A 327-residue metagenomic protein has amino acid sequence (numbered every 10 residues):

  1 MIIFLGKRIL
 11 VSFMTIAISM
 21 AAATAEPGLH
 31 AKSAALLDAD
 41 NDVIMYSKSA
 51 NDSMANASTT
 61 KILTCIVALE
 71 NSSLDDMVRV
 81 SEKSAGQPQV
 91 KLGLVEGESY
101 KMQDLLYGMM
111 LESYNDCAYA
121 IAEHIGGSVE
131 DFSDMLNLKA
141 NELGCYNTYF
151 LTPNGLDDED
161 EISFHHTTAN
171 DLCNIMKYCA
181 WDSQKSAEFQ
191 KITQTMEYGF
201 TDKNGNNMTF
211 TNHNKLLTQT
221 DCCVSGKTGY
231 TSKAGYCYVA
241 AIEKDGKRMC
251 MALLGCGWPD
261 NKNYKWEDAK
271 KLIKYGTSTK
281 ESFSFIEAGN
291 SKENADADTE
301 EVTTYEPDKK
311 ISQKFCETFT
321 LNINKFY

Functional and structural regions predicted by a protein language model:
I2-A25, Y327: Sec-dependent N-terminal signal peptides of Gram-positive bacterial secreted proteins and lipoproteins
R8-I9, I62, K244: Hydrophobic alpha-helical segments, especially transmembrane helices and their immediate juxtamembrane helical caps
F13, S47-S49, F210: Short amphipathic beta-strand/extended segments with alternating polar/hydrophobic composition
M20-Q184: Active-site-adjacent loops and short helices of periplasmic peptidoglycan-processing enzymes
C145-Y146, E161-Y327: Domain-terminus/edge residues, biased toward the C-terminal soluble/receptor-binding domains of extracytoplasmic
